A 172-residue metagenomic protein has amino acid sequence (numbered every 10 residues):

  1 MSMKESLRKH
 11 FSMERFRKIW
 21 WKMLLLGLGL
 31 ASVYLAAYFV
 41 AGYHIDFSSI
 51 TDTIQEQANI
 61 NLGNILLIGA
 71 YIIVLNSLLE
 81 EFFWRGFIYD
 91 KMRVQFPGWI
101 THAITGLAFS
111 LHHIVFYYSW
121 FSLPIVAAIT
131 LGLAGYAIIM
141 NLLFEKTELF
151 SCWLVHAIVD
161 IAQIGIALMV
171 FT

Functional and structural regions predicted by a protein language model:
M1-K9, L143-K146: Structural signal for the C-terminal ends of transmembrane alpha-helices and the immediately following loop
M1-M3, Y34, Y38, G42 (+3 more regions): Structural signal for membrane-spanning alpha-helices in multi-pass inner-membrane proteins, emphasizing helix cores
M1-S2, L62, L66-A70, T130-G135 (+1 more regions): Membrane-embedded alpha-helical segments of multi-pass membrane proteins, especially the transmembrane helices
R8-N76, V94: Juxtamembrane helix-loop-helix connectors linking adjacent transmembrane helices in multi-pass membrane enzymes
W20-L28, L66-L67, W99-I104, A127-L131 (+1 more regions): Hydrophobic alpha-helical transmembrane segments
L79-I104, F144-L149: Membrane-interface helix/loop boundary segments of multi-pass membrane proteins
G106-S110, A157-D160: Residue-level recognition of pore/gate-forming positions within transmembrane alpha-helices of multi-pass
L123-T172: Functionally important transmembrane alpha-helices
